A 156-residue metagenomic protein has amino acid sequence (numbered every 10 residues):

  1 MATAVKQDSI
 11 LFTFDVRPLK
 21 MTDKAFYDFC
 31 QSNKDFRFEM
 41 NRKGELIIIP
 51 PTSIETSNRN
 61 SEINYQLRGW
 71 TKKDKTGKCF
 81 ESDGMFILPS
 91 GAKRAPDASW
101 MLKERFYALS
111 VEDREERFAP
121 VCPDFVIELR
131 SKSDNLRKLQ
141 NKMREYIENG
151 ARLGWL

Functional and structural regions predicted by a protein language model:
M1-L156: Gly/Pro/Ser/Thr-rich low-complexity, intrinsically disordered segments predominantly at protein N-termini
